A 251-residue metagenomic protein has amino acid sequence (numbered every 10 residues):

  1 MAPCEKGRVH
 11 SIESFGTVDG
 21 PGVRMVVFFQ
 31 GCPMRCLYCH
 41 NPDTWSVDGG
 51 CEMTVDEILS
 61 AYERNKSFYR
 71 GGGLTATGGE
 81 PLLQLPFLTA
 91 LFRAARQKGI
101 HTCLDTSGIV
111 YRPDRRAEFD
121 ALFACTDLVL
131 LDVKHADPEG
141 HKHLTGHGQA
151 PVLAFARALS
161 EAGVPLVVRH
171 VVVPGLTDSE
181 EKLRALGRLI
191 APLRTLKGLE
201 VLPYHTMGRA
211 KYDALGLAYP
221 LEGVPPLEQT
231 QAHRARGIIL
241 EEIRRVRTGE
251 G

Functional and structural regions predicted by a protein language model:
M1-F29, P33-C51, R64-R70: N-terminal [4Fe-4S]-dependent radical SAM core
M1-V18, V172-G251: Auxiliary Fe-S-binding modules of radical SAM enzymes
D43-V47, K142-G148, G216-V224: Short glycine-enriched, charge-decorated loop/helix-capping segments at active-site entrances that position
G50-S60: Short cysteine/histidine-rich metal-coordination sites, predominantly Zn2+-binding motifs
E52, G146-Q149, P226-Q229: Short, conserved loop/turn and helix-capping segments at secondary-structure boundaries that abut family-defining
L59, E63-G73, L82-M207, D213: Conserved AdoMet/S-adenosylmethionine-binding subsite of the radical SAM
G78-G79: Short acidic donor-binding/metal-coordinating loop in glycosyltransferase active sites
